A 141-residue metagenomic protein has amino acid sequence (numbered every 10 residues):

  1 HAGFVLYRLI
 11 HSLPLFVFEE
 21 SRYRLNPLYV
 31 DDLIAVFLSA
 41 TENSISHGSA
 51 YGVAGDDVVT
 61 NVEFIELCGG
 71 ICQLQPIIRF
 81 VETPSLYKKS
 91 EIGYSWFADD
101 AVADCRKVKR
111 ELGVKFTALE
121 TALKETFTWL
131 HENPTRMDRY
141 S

Functional and structural regions predicted by a protein language model:
H1-I10, E82-P84: Short, flexible helix-coil linker/hinge segments at the edges of structured domains or between repeats
L6-F16, R22-V59: Alpha-helical substrate-binding/gating segment
P27, V58, V102-A103, F116: Short aromatic/basic micro-patch
S39-D99, C105, E125, N133-Y140: Mid/C-terminal beta-alpha module of Rossmann-like enzyme folds, strongest in SDR-family dehydrogenases/epimerases
L119: Zn-dependent metallopeptidase/amidohydrolase metal-coordination segment
